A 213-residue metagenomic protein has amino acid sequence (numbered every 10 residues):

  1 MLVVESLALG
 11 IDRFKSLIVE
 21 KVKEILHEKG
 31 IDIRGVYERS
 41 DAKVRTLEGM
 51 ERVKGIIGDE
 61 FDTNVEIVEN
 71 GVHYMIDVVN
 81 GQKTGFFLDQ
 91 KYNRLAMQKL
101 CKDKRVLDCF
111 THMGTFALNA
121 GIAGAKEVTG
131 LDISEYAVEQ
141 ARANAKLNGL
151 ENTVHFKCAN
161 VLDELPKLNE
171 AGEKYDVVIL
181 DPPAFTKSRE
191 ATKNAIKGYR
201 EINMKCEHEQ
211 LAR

Functional and structural regions predicted by a protein language model:
E5-L9: Structural motif
F14-F86: Non-catalytic substrate-recognition/targeting regions of SAM-dependent transferases
K54-R213: Rossmann-like S-adenosyl-L-methionine
